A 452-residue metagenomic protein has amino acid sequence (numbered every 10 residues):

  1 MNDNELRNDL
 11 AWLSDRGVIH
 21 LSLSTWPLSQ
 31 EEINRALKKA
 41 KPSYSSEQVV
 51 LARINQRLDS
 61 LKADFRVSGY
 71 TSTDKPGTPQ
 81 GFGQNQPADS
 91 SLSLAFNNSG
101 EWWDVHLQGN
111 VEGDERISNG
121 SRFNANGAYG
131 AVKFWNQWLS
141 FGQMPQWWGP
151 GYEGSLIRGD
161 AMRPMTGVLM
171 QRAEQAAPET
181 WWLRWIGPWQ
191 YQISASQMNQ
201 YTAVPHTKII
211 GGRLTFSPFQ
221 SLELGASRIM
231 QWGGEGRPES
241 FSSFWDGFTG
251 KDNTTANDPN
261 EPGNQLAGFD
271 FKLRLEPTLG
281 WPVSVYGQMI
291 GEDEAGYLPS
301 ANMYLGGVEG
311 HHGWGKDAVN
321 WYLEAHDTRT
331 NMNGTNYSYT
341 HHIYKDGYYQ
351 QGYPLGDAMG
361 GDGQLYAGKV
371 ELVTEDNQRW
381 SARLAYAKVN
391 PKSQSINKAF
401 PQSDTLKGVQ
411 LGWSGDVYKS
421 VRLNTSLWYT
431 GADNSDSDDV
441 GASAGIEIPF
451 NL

Functional and structural regions predicted by a protein language model:
M1-Q84: N-terminal periplasmic/intermembrane-space "pro-region" immediately following the signal or transit peptide
S22-S24, R53-D64, S99-V105, K133-N136 (+7 more regions): Short loop/turn motifs that connect adjacent beta-strands in outer-membrane beta-barrel proteins
T71-K75, G100-W102, V111-E115, F134-N136 (+10 more regions): Transmembrane beta-strands of outer-membrane beta-barrel pores
P79-F82, E112-R116, E153-R158, M198-Q200 (+5 more regions): Extracellular loop and loop/strand-boundary signature of outer-membrane beta-barrel proteins
F82-A88, I117-R122, I157-P164, A203-H206 (+5 more regions): Replace "Gram-negative outer membrane beta-barrel proteins" with "bacterial and organellar outer membrane beta-barrel
W103-V132, G149-A161, A295-L298: Surface-exposed loop and membrane-interface regions of Gram-negative outer-membrane beta-barrel proteins
G167-K345, G361, Y366-G368, V373 (+2 more regions): Signature for the C-terminal beta-barrel architecture of outer-membrane proteins
L214, G415, D438-L452: Outer-membrane beta-barrel "beta-signal"
